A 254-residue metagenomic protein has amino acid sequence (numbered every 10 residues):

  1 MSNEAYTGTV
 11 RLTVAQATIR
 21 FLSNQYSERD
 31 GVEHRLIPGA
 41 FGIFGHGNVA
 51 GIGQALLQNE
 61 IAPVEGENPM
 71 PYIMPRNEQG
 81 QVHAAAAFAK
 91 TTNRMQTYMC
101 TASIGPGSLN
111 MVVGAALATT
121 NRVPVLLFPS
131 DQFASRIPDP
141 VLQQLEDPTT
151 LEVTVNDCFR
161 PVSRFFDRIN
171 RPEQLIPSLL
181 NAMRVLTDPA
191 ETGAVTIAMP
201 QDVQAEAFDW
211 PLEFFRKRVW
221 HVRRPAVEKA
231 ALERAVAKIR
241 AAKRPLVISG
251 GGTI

Functional and structural regions predicted by a protein language model:
S2-I254: N-terminal alpha/beta PP-like core and its mobile active-site loop of ThDP/TPP-dependent enzymes
